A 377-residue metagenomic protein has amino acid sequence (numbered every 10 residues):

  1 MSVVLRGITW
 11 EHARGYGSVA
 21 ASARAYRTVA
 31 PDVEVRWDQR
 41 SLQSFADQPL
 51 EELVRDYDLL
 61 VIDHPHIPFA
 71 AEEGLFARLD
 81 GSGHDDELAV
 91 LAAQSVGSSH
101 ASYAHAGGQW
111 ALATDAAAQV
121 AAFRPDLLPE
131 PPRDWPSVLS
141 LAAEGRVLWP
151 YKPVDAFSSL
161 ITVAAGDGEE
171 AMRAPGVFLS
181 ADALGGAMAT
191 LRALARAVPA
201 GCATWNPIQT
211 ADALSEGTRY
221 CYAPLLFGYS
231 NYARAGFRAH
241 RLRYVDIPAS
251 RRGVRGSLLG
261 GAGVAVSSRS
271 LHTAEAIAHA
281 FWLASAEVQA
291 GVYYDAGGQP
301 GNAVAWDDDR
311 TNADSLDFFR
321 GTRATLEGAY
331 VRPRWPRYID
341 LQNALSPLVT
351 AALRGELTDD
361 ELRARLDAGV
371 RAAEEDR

Functional and structural regions predicted by a protein language model:
S2-I67, D360: Early extracytoplasmic/lumenal segment of secretory-pathway proteins
I67-V120, E130: Hinge/lid segment of periplasmic solute-binding proteins
W110-L112, Q119, P136-F178, A183-G185 (+1 more regions): Extracytoplasmic/periplasmic solute-binding protein
P175-W205, I247: Glycine-centered hinge/linker elements that transmit conformational signals in sensory and ligand-binding systems
A197-L271: Extracytoplasmic/periplasmic substrate-binding proteins
F281-G301: Periplasmic-binding protein-like
Y294-A344: Long, aromatic- and glycine/proline-rich binding clefts that accommodate carbohydrate-like moieties
T325-R377: Conserved C-terminal helix/tail region of periplasmic/extracytoplasmic solute-binding proteins
